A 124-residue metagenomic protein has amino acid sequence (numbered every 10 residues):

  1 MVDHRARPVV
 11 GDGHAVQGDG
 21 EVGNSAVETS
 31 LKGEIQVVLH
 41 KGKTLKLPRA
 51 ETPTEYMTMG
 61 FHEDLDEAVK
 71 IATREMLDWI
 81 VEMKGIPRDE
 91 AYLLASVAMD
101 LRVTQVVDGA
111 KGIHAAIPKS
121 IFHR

Functional and structural regions predicted by a protein language model:
M1-D66, L77: Conserved mixed alpha/beta catalytic, RNA-binding, or beta-rich assembly cores of soluble enzyme, regulatory
H4-P8, L101-R102, F122-H123: Flexible loop/turn segments at secondary-structure boundaries
V27-T29, Q105-D108: Solvent-exposed alpha-helices and their adjacent loops that cap or buttress functional pockets in soluble metabolic
Q36, L93, H114-A116: Structured core elements
Y56-V97, L101-R102, V106: Alpha/propeptide regions of enzymes that mature by internal proteolysis
G109-R124: Long, compositionally biased
